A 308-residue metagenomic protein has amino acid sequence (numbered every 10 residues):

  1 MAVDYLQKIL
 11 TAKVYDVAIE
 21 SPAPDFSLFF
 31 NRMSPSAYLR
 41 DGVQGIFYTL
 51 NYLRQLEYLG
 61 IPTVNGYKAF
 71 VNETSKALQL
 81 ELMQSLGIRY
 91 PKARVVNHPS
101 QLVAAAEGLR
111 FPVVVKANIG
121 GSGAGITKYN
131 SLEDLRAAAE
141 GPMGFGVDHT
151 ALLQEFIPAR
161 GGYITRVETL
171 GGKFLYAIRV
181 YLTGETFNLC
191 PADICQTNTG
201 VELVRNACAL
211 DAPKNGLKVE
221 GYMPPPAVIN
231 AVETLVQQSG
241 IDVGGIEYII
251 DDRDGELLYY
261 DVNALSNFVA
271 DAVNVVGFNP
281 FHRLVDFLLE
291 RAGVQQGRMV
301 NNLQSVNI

Functional and structural regions predicted by a protein language model:
M1-V95: Conserved N-proximal alpha/beta basic substrate-recognition cap immediately N-terminal to, or forming the N-lobe
V17-S21, Q101-A105, D134: Short acidic active-site motifs
F30-R32, V114, L152: Structural motif
S34-Y38, I119-G120, L265: Short glycine-rich anion-binding loops that position phosphate/pyrophosphate groups of nucleotides and phosphorylated
S85-P112: Rossmann-like NAD(P)H-binding beta-loop-alpha module
V113, L175-Y176, G244, E256-Y260: Protein kinase-like catalytic core scaffold
A124-Q238: Phosphate-binding site of ATP-dependent enzymes
Y222-M223, Q237-I241, I250-I308: C-terminal active-site "lid" helix and adjoining low-complexity regulatory extension at the edge of ATP-using catalytic
